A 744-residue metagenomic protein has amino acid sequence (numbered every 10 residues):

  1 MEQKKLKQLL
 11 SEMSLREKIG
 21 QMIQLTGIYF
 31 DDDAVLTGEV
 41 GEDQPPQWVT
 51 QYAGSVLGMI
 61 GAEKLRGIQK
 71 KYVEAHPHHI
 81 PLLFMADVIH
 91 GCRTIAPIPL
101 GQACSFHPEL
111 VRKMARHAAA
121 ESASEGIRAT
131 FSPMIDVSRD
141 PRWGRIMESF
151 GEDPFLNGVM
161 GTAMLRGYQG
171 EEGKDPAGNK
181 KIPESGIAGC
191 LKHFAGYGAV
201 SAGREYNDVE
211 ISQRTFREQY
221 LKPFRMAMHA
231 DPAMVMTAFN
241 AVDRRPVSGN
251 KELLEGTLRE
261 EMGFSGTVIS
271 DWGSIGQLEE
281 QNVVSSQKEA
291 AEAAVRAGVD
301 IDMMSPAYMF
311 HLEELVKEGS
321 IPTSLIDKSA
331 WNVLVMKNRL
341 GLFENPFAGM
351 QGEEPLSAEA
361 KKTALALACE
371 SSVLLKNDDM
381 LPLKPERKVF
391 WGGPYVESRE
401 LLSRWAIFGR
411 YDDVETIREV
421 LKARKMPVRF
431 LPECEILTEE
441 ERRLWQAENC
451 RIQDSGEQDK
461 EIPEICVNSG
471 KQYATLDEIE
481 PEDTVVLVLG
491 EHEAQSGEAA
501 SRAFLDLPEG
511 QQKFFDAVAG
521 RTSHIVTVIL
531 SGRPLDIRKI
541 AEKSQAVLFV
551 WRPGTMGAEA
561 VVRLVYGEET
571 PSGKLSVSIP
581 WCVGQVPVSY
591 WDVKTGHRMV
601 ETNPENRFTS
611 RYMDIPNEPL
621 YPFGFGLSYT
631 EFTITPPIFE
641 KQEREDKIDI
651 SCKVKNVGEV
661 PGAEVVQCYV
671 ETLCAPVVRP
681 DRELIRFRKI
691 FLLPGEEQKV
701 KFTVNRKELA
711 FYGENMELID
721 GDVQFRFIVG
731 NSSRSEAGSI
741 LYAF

Functional and structural regions predicted by a protein language model:
M1-E714, I719-S735, F744: Glycoside hydrolase catalytic-domain context in secreted enzymes
